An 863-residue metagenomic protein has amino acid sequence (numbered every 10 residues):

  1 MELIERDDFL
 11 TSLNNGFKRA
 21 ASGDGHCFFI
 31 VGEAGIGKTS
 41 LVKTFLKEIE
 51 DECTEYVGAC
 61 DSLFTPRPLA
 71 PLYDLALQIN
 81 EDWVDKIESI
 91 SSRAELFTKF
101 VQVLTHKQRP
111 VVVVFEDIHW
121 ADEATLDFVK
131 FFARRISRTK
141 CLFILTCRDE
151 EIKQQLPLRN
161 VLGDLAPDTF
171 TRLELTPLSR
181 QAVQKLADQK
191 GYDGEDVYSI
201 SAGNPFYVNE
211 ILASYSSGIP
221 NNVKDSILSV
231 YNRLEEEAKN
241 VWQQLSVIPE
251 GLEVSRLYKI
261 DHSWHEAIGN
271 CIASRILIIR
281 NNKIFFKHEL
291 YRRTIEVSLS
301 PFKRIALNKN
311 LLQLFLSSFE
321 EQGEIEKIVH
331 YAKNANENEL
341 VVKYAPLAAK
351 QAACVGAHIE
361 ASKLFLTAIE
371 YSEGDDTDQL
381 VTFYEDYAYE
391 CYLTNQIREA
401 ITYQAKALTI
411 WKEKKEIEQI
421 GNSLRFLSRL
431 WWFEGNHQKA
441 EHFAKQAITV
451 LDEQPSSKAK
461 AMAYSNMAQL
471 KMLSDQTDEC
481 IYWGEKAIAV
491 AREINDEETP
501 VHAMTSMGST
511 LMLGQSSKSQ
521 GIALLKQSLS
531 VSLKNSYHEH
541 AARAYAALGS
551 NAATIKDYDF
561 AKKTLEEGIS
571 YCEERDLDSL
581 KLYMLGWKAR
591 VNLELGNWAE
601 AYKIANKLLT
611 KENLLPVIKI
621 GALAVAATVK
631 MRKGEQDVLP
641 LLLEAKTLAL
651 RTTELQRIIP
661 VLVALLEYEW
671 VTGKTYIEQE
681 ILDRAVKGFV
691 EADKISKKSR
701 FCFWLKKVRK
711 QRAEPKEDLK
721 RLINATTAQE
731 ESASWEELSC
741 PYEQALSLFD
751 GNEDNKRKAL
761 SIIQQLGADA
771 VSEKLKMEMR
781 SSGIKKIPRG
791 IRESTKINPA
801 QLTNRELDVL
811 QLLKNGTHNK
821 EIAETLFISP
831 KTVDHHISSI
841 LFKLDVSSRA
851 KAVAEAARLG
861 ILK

Functional and structural regions predicted by a protein language model:
R19, L142-I144, D149-A202, L212-K224: Helix-loop-helix "sensor" segment of P-loop NTPases
C27, L41-F45, D74, S263-A267 (+8 more regions): Extended alpha-helical scaffolding segments used for macromolecular assembly and cargo binding
V31, L41, A182-K363, T367-S372 (+2 more regions): Short secondary-structure boundary elements
V31, Y56-T65, C147-R148, L175: A short hydrophobic beta-strand->loop->alpha-helix junction that borders the nucleotide-binding pocket of P-loop NTPases
G35, C147, T294, H330 (+12 more regions): Tandem amphipathic alpha-helical repeat scaffolds
I36, L41-V111, W120, A124-D127: Conserved phosphate-binding/catalytic loops and adjacent sensor/switch elements of nucleotide-binding enzymes, spanning
L408, K526, Y545, G549-T795 (+4 more regions): Helix-coil-helix junctions within alpha-helical repeat/solenoid scaffolds
R780, R789-S847, K851-K863: Helix-turn-helix DNA-binding segment
